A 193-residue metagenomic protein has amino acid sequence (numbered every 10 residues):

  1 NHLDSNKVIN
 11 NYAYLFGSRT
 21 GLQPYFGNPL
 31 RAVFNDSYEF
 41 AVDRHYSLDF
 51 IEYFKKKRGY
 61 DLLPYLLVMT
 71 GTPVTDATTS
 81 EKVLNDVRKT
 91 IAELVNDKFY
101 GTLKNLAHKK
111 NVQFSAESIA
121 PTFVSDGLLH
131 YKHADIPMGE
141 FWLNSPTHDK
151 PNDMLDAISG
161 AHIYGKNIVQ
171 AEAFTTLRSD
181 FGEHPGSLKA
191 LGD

Functional and structural regions predicted by a protein language model:
N1, Y46-K89, H130-M138, H148-D149 (+1 more regions): Aromatic- and acidic-residue-enriched carbohydrate-binding clefts of CAZyme catalytic domains
V8, F26, R31, D43 (+5 more regions): Active-site-proximal structural scaffolding
Y12-Y25, N35, E93-S115: Conserved, well-ordered alpha-helix/loop/beta-strand core segments that scaffold catalytic motifs
G21-E39, T75-R88: Active-site groove signature of glycoside hydrolases
N28-L66, N111-A116, L128-P137, L188-G192: Carboxylate/His-rich catalytic cores and anion/metal-binding grooves
V83, V87, I91, V95-Y100 (+1 more regions): Serine-dependent amide/ester hydrolase catalytic core
K110-D193: Hydrophobic targeting/anchoring helices
